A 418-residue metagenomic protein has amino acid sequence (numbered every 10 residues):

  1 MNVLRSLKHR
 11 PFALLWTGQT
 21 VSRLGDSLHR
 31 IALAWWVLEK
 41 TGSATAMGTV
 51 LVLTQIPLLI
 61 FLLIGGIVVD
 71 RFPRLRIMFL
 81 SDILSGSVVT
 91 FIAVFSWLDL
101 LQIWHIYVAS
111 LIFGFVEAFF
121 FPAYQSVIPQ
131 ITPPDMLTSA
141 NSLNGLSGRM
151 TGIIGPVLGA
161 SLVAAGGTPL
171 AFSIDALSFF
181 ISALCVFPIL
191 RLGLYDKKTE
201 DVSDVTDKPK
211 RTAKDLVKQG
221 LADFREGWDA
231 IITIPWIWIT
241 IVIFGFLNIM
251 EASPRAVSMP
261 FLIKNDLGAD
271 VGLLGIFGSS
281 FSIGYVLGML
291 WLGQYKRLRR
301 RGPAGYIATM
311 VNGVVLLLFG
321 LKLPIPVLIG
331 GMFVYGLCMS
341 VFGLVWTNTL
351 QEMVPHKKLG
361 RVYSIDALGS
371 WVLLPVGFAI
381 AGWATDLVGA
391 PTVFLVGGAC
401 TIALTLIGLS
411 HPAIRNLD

Functional and structural regions predicted by a protein language model:
M1-F12, L192-I241: Juxtamembrane intracellular "pre-TM" segments in multi-pass secondary transporters
N2-P57, D229, T233-S279: Helix-loop boundary and gating motifs at the non-cytosolic
T20, Q102-F119, V327-V341: Hydrophobic core of transmembrane alpha-helices in multi-pass small-molecule transporters, especially MFS/SLC-type
A34-T41, A93-L98, I154-I174, N265-D266 (+1 more regions): Transmembrane alpha-helix termini and helix-breaking/packing motifs in multi-pass membrane transporters
V50, I60, R71, I77 (+5 more regions): C-terminal transmembrane bundle of multi-pass solute transporters/carriers
L59-S96: Conserved MFS/SLC helix-loop-helix module at the cytosolic interface between two early adjacent transmembrane helices
S110-G152: Cytoplasmic helix-loop-helix junction between adjacent transmembrane helices in 12-TM secondary transporters
S126, Q130, F172-D207, L409-D418: Helix-loop junctions on the cytosolic side of multi-pass membrane transporters, especially the intracellular loop
